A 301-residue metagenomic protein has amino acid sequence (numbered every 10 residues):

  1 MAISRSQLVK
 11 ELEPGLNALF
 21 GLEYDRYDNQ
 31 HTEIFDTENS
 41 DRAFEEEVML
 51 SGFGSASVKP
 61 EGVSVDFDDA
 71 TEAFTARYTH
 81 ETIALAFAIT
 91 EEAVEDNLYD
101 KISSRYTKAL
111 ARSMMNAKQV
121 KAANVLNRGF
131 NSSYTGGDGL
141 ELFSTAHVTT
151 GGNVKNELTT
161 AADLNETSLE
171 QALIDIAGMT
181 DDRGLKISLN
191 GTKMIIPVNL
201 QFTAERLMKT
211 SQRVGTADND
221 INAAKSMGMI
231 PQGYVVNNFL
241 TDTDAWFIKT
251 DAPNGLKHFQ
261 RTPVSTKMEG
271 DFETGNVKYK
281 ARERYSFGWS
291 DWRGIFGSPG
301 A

Functional and structural regions predicted by a protein language model:
M1-Y27: N-terminal alpha-helical "arm" segments
A2-K10, F143-D182, S188-K193, N199-A301: Sequence/fold signature of self-assembling virion shell proteins
D25-I83: Assembly/oligomerization interface modules of large self-assembling protein complexes
A43, A73, R77, E92-T107 (+3 more regions): Short, charged/polar micro-motifs that form catalytic or ligand-binding hotspots
E81-D96, G151-N153, S188-G191: Glycine-rich, often proline-containing surface loops adjacent to acidic residues and nearby aromatics that form
T82, N97, K101, R105 (+4 more regions): Short, well-structured alpha-helical interface segments that form or flank functional binding sites
T90-V94, M115, A122, L126-F130 (+3 more regions): An acidic- and aromatic-residue-enriched active-site/binding cleft used to recognize and process polar
N97-R105, R112-D175: Alpha-helical scaffold segments that mediate packing/assembly in large oligomeric complexes
